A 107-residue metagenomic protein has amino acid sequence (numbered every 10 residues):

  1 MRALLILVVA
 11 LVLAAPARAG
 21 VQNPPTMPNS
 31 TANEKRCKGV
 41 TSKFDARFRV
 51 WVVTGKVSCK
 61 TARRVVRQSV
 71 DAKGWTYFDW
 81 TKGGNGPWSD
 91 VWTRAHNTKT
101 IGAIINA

Functional and structural regions predicted by a protein language model:
L5-A14: Bacterial N-terminal signal peptides
A15-A19: Sec/Tat signal peptide C-region and signal peptidase I cleavage site
G20-M27: Cleaved targeting-peptide boundary
S30-T31, V52: Residue-level signal for mature regions of secreted extracellular proteins and peptides
E34-V40, S58-K60: Sequence contexts marking disulfide-bonded cysteines in secreted/extracellular proteins
T41-D45: Primarily extracytoplasmic/secreted proteins and surface-exposed domains characterized by disulfide-bonded cysteine
A46-A107: Extracytosolic low-complexity repeat regions of secreted or lipid-anchored proteins
